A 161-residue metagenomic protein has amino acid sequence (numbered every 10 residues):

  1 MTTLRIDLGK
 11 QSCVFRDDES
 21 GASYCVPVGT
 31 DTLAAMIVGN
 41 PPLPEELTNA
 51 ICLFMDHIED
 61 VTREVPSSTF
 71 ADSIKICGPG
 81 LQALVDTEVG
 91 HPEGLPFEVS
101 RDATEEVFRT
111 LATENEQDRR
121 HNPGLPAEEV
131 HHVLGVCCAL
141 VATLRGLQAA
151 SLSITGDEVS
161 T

Functional and structural regions predicted by a protein language model:
T3, D17-T161: Helical "lid/coupling" subdomains associated with nucleotide-phosphate turnover
R5-D7: Conserved catalytic-loop position in the HRD/HxD motif
G9-V14: Short acidic, Gly/Ser-rich segments with clustered Asp/Glu that frequently serve as metal-coordination loops in enzyme
